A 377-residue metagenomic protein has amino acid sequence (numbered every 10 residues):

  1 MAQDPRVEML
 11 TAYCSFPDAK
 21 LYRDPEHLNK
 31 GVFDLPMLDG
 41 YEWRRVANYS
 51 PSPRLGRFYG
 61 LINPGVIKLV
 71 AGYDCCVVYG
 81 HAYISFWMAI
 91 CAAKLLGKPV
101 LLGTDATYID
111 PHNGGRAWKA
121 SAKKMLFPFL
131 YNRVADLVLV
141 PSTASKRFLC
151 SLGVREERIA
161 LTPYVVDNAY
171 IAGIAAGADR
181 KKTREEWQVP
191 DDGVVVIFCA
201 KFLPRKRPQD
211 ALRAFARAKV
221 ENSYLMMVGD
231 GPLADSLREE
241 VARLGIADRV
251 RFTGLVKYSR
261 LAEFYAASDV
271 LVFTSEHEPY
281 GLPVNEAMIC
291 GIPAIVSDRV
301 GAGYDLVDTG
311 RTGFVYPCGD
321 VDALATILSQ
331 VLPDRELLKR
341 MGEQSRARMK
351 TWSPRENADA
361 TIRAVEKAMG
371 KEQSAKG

Functional and structural regions predicted by a protein language model:
P99-L101, Y108-V134, S145: Nucleotide-sugar donor phosphate/pyrophosphate-binding loop at the beta->alpha transition of glycosyltransferases
F127-P128, N132-K182, V189: Donor nucleotide-sugar binding/catalytic pocket of nucleotide-sugar-dependent glycosyltransferases
P190-K206, L212-F215: Conserved donor-binding/catalytic core segment of Leloir-type glycosyltransferases
R249, A323, Q330, L337-T351: A short, well-ordered alpha-helix in the C-terminal region of glycosyltransferases
L255-V256, E263-S268: Short alpha-helical donor nucleotide-sugar binding micro-motif in glycosyltransferases
E276: Aromatic "clamp/platform" in nucleotide-sugar-dependent glycosyltransferases that forms part of the donor/acceptor
P293-S297, V307: Short hydrophobic beta-strand element within catalytic cores of glycosyltransferases and related nucleotide-activated
D308-G310, F314-V321, Q330-R335: Conserved acidic donor-binding segment of nucleotide-sugar-dependent glycosyltransferases
